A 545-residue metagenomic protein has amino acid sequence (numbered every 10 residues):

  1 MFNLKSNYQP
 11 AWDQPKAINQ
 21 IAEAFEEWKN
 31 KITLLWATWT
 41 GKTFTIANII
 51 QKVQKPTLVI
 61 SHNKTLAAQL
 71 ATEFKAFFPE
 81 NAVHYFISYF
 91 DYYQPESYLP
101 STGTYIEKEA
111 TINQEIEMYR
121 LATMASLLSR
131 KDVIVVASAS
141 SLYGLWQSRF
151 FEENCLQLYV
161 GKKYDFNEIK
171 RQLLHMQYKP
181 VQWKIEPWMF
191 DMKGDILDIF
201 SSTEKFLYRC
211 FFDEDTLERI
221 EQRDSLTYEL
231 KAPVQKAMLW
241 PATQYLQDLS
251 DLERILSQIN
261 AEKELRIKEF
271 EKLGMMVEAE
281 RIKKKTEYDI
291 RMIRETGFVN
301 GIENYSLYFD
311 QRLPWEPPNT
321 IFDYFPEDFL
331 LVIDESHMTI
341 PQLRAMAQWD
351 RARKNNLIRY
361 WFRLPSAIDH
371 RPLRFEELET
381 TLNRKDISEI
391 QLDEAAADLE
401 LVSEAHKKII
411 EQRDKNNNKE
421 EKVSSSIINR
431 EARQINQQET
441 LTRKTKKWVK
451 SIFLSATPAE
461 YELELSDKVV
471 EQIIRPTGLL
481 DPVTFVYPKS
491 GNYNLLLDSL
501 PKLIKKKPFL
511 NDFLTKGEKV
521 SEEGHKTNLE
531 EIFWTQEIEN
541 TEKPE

Functional and structural regions predicted by a protein language model:
M1-K516, E522-H525, L529-E545: ASCE RecA-like P-loop NTPase motor cores that couple ATP hydrolysis to mechanical translocation on nucleic acids
